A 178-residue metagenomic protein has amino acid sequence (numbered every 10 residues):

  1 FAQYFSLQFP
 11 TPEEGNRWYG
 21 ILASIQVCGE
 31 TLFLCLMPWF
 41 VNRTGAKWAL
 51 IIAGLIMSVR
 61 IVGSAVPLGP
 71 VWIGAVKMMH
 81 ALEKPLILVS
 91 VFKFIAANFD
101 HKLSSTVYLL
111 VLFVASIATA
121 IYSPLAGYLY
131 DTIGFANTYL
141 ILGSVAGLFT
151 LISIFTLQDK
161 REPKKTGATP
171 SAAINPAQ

Functional and structural regions predicted by a protein language model:
F1-W18: Short amphipathic helix-loop junctions that connect adjacent transmembrane helices in Major Facilitator Superfamily/SLC
N16, H101-V111: Loop-to-transmembrane helix entry/capping segments in MFS-fold secondary transporters and related SLC/MFSD carriers
Y19-V41: Transmembrane alpha-helices of Major Facilitator/SLC transporters
F40-V41, G127-G134: Interfacial helix-cap and linker-helix signal at transmembrane-aqueous boundaries of multi-pass secondary transporters
W48-V62: Structural signature of the two symmetry-related core transmembrane helices
G63-K77: Helix-loop junctions at membrane interfaces in 12-TM secondary transporters
L86-D100: Intracellular juxtamembrane helix-capping segments at the cytosolic ends of symmetry-related transmembrane helices
F135, L142-S171, Q178: Multi-pass alpha-helical transporter architecture, strongest for 12-TM Major Facilitator/SLC carriers used
